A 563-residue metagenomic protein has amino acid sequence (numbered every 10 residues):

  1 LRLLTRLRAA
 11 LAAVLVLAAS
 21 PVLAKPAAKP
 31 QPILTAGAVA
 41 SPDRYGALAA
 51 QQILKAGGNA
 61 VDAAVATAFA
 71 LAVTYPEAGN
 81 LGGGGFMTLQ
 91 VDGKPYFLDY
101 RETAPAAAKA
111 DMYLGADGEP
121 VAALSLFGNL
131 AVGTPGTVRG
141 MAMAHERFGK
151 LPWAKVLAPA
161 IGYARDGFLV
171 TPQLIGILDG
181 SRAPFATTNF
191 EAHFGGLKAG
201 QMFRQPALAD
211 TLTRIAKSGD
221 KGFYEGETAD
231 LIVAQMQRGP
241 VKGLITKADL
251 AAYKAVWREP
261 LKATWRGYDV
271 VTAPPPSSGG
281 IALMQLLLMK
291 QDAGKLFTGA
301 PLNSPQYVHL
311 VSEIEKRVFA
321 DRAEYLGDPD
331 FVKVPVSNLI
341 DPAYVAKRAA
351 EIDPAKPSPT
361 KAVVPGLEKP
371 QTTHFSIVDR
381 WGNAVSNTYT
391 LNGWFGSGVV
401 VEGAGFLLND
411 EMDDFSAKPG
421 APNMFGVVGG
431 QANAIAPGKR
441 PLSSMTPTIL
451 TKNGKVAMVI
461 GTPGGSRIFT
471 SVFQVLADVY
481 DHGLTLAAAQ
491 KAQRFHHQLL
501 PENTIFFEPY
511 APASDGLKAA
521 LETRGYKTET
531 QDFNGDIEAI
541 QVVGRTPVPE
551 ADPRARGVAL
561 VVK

Functional and structural regions predicted by a protein language model:
R8-P21: Bacterial N-terminal signal peptides
K25, K242-R266, P342-L367, L408-P447: Active-site Gly/Thr loop motif
K25-L48, Q52, A60-G219, F223-E225 (+6 more regions): Noncatalytic scaffold domains of N-terminal-nucleophile
V73-N80, G84-Q90, K94-F97, G243-T246 (+3 more regions): Active-site rim segments in enzyme catalytic domains, especially the processed small/beta chain of N-terminal
G79-Q90, T373-I377, P447-I449, D536-V542 (+1 more regions): Short beta-strand scaffold segments in enzyme catalytic cores
D292-L391, G403-A404, E411, P419-G420 (+2 more regions): Internal maturation/activation junctions in enzymes
K418, K439, V472, D481-D532: Extended C-terminal subregions enriched in glycine
